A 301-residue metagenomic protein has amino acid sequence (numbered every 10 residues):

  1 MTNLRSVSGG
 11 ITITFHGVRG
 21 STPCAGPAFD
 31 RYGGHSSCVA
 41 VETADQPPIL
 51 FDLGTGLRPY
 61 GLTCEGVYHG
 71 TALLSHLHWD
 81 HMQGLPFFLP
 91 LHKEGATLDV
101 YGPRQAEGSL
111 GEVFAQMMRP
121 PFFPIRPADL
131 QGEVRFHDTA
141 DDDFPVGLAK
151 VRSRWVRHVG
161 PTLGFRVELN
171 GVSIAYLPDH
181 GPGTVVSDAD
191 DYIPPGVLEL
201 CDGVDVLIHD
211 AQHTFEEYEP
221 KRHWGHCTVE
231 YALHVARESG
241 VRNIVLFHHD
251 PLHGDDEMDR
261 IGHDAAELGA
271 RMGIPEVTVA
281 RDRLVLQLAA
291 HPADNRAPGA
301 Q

Functional and structural regions predicted by a protein language model:
M1-P178, G183-S187, V197-L198, M258-A300: Binuclear metal-dependent hydrolase catalytic cores
G181-P275, A280-R281: Cap/insert and terminal regions of metallo-dependent hydrolase folds
